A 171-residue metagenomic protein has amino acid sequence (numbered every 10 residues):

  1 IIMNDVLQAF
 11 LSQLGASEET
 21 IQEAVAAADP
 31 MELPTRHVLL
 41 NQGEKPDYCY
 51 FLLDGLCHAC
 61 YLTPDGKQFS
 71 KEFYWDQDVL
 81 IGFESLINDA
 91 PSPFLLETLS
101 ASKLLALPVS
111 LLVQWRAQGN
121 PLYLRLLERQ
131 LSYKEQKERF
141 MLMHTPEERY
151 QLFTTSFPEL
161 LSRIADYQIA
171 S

Functional and structural regions predicted by a protein language model:
I1-I2, S171: Short, compositionally biased segments
I2-P30: Cyclic nucleotide-binding regulatory module and flanking cytosolic helices
F10, L33-L40: Amphipathic, Lys/Arg- and hydrophobic-enriched alpha-helical face
L14-A16, M31, C49-L52, K103 (+2 more regions): Localized chelating/binding microdomains that coordinate divalent metal ions or stabilize phosphate-bearing
E19, D29-L33, V79, E159: Generic structural signal for secondary-structure transition and capping sites
M31-L33, Y74, L107: Hydrophobic residues at beta-strand termini and immediately following loops that shape nucleotide-binding pockets
V38-L99: Cyclic nucleotide-binding regulatory domains
E97-S171: Polybasic "coupling" helices that flank or enter modular domains
